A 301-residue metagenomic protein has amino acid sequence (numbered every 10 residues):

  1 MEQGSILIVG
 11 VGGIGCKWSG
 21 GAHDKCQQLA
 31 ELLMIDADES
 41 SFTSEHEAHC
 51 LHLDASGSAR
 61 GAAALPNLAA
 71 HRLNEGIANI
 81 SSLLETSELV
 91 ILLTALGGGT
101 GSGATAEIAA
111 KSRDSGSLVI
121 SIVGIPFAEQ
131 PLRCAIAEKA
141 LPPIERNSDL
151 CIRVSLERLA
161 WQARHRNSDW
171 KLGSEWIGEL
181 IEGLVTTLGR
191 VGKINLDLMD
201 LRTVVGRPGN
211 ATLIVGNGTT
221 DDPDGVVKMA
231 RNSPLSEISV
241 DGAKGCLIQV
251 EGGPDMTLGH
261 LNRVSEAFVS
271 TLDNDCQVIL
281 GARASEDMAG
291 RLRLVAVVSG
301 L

Functional and structural regions predicted by a protein language model:
M1-L301: Tubulin/FtsZ superfamily GTPase core signature
